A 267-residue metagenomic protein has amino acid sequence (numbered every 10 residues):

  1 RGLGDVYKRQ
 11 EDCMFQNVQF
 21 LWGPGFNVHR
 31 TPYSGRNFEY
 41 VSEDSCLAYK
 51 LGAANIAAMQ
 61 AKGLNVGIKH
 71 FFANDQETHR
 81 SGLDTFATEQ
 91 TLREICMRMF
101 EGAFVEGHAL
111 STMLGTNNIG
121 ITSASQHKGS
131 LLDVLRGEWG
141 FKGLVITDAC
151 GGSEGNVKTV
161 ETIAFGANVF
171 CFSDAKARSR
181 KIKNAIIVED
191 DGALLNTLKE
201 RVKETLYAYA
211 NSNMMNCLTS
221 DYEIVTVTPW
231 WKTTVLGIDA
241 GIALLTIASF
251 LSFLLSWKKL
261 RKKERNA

Functional and structural regions predicted by a protein language model:
R1-A267: Glycoside hydrolase catalytic-domain context in secreted enzymes
